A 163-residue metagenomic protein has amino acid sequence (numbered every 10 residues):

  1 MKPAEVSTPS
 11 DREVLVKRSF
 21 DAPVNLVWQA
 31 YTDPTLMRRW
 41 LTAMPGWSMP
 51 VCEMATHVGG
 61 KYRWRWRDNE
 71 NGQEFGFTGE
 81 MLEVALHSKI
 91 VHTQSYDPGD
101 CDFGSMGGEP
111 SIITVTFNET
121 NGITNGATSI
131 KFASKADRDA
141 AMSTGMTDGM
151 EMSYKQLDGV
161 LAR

Functional and structural regions predicted by a protein language model:
M1-W47: Hydrophobic ligand-binding cavity/cleft-lining segments
T8-S10, M54-T56, N71-F75, S105-E109 (+1 more regions): A generic structural micro-feature
D11-K17, V24, M49, K61 (+4 more regions): Intrinsic-disorder/low-complexity, polar/charged segments enriched in Ser/Thr/Lys/Arg/Asp/Glu/Gln
L15, T35-G76: Short beta-edge strand/loop motif at the mouth of beta-sheet-based domains
R18, V51-M54, F77-E83, P110-E119: Hydrophobic/aromatic beta-strand elements that line small-molecule binding cavities or substrate pockets in beta-rich
V24, A55-H57, L82-I90, T116-N125: A short, structured loop/turn motif at beta-sheet edges
V27, M37, Y62, M81 (+5 more regions): Hydrophobic pocket/interface hotspot
V91-T93, D100-D148: Beta-strand/loop substructures that line and gate deep hydrophobic ligand-binding cavities in soluble
